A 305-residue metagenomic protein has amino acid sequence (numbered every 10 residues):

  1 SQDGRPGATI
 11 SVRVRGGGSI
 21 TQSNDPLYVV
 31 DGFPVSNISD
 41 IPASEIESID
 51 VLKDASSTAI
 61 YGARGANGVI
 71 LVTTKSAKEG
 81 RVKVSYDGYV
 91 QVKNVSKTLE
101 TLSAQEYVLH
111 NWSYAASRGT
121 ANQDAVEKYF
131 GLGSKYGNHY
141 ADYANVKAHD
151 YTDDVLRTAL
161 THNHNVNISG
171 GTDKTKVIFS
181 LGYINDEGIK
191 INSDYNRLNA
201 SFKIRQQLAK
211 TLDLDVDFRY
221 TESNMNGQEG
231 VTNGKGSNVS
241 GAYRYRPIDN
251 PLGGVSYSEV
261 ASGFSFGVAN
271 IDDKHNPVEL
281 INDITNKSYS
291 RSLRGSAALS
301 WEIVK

Functional and structural regions predicted by a protein language model:
S1-A8, I41-S44, Y61-A66, R157 (+2 more regions): Short, glycine-/polar-rich solvent-exposed loops and beta-turns at beta-strand/coil boundaries
S1-D31, E47-S48, T58-K78: Extracytoplasmic beta-strand/coil segments of soluble accessory domains associated with Gram-negative outer-membrane
S19-T21, V35-N37, A55-I60, A77-G80 (+3 more regions): Short beta-strands and strand-coil junctions in structured, solvent-facing domains, enriched
A43-S85, L156, T161-N163, K176 (+1 more regions): A beta-strand signature from Gram-negative outer-membrane beta-barrel systems, especially the internal plug domain
L52, T73-K75, N167-G171, S180 (+3 more regions): Transmembrane beta-barrel domains of outer membrane proteins
K78-K147, G188-S193, N199-R294: Surface-exposed loop/interface segments of Gram-negative outer-membrane beta-barrel transport/assembly proteins
R157-D173, G182-I184, L198, P277-K305: Outer-membrane beta-barrel transmembrane strands
K174-V177, T211-L214, K305: Repeated loop/turn-to-beta-strand initiation elements of outer-membrane beta-barrel proteins
